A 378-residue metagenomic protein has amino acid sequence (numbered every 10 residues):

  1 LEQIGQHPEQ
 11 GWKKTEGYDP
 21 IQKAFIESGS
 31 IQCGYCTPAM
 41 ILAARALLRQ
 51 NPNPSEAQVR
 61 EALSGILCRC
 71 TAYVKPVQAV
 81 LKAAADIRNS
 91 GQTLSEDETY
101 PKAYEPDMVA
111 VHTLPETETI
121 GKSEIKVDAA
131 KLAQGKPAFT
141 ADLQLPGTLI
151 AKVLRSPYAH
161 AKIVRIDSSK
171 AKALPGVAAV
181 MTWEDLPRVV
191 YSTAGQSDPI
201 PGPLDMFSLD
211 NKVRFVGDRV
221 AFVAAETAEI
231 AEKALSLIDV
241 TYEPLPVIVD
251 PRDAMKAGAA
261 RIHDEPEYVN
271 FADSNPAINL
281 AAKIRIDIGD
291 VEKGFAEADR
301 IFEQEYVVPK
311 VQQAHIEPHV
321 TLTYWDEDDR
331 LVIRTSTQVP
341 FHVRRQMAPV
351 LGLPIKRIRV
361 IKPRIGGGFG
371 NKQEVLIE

Functional and structural regions predicted by a protein language model:
L1-G34, I230-K256, I278-I286, K293 (+4 more regions): Gly/Pro-rich active-site capping loops and adjacent beta-alpha segments that organize cofactor/substrate pockets
L1-P106: Signature of N-terminal electron-transfer/Fe-S-associated modules in redox systems
E2-G5, F25, G29, L48-P52 (+16 more regions): Structural signal for hydrophobic packing residues in well-ordered secondary-structure cores of soluble enzyme domains
F25-I26, I125, L143-G147, D205-F207 (+5 more regions): Solvent-exposed alpha-helices and their adjacent loops that cap or buttress functional pockets in soluble metabolic
Q32, L67, T140-D142, S169 (+5 more regions): A generic local secondary-structure boundary/capping motif
M40, R49, V153-E184, A221-T241 (+2 more regions): Alpha-helical support elements that line or immediately flank enzyme active sites and cofactor-binding pockets
A85-N275, I301: Flexible, low-hydrophobicity surface segments
R261-L351: Helix-loop-helix junctions that connect adjacent transmembrane helices in secondary transporters/permeases, recognized
